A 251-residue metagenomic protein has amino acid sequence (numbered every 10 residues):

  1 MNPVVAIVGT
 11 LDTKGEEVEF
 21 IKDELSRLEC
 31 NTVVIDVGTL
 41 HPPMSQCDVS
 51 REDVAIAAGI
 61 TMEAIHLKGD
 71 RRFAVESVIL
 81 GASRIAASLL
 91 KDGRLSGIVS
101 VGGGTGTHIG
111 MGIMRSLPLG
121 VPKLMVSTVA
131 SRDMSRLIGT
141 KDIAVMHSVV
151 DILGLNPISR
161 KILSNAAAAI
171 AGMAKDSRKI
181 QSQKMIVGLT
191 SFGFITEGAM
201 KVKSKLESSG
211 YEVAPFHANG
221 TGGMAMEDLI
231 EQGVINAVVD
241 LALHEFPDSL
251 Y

Functional and structural regions predicted by a protein language model:
M1-P42, G97, G106-S116, G120-K123: N-terminal phosphate-binding or glycine-rich loops at protein starts, especially the Walker A/P-loop of NTPases
V4-T10, I65-A74, L90, R94-G102 (+2 more regions): Short glycine-rich or small-residue beta-strand-to-loop segments that form or flank ligand, phosphate, metal/Fe-S
T10-E16, S96, S100-I109, G188-G198 (+2 more regions): Gly/Ser/Thr-rich loops at beta-strand to alpha-helix junctions that form or flank small-molecule/cofactor-binding
K14-S26, V33-E52, S182-Q232: Glycine-rich phosphate/diphosphate-binding loop of Rossmann-like nucleotide-binding domains
Q46-R94, L250: Phosphate/nucleotide-donor binding subsite
A64-K68, D133-F194: Cap/lid and interdomain-hinge subdomains that line or gate substrate/regulatory clefts in soluble alpha/beta enzymes
L89, Y211, I230, N236-D240: Hard-cation-handling environments
G97, I109-I138, H147, A214-A218: Short, acidic/small-residue loops that bind anionic groups at enzyme active sites
